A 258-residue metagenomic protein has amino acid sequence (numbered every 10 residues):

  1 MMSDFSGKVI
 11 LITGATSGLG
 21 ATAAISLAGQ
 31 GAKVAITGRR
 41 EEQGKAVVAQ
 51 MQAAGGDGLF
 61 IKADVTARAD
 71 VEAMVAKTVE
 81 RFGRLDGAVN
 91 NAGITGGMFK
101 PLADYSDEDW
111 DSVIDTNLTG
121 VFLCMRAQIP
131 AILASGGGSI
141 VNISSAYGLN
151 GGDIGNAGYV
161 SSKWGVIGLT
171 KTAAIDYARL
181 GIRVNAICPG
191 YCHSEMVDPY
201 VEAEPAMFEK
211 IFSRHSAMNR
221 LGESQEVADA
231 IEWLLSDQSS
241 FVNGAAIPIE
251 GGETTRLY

Functional and structural regions predicted by a protein language model:
T16-G18, R40: Conserved glycine-rich cofactor-binding loop
V89, A178, R183, V242-G244: Short, small/polar-rich loop/turn modules that mediate ligand/substrate recognition or access, typified
I94-T95, V141-G165, T170-R179, Y191-C192: Catalytic loop of short-chain dehydrogenase/reductase
T95, F99, E232, N243-Y258: Short C-terminal tail/terminal secondary-structure segment of NAD(P)H-dependent dehydrogenase/reductase domains
M98-L102, S106-I114, F208, F212: Substrate-binding pocket helix/loop in short-chain dehydrogenase/reductase
M125-R126, K171: A short, exposed helix-loop element centered on a Lys and neighboring polar residues
S216-V227: A conserved structural motif in NAD(P)-dependent oxidoreductases
